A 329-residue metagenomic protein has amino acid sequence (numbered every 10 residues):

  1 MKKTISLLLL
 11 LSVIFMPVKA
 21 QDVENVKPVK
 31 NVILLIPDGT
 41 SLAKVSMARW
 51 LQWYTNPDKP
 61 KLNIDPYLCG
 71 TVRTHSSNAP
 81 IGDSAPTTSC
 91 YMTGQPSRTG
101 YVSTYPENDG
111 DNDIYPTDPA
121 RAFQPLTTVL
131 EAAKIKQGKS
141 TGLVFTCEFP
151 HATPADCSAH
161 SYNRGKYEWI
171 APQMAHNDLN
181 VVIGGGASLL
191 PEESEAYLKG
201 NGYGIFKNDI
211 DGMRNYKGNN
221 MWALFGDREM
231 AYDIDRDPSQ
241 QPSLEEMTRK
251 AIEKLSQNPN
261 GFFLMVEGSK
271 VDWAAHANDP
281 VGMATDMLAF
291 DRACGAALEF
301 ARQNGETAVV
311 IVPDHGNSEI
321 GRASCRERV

Functional and structural regions predicted by a protein language model:
M1-V23: Bacterial Sec-dependent N-terminal signal peptides
V29-V32, P37-T93, R98, H151-R328: A post-motif C-terminal structural segment
Q95-L179, G186: Extracytoplasmic mature domains of secreted/periplasmic and thylakoid-lumen proteins
